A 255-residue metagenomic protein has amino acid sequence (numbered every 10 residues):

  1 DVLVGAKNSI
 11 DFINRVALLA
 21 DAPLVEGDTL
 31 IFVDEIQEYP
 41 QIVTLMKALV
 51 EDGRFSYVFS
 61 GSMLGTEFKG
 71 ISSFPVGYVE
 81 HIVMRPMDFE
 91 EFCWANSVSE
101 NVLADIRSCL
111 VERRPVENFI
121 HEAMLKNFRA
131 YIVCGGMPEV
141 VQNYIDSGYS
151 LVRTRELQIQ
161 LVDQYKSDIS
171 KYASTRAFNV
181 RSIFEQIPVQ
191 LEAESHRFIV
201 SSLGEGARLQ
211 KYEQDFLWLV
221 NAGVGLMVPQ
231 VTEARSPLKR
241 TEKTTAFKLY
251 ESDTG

Functional and structural regions predicted by a protein language model:
D1-G27: Short glycine-rich substrate-engagement loop in P-loop NTPases that contacts/grips substrate
V2-N8, I36-M46, K69: Conserved ATPase-coupling elements of RecA-like P-loop NTPase cores
P23-I42: Conserved P-loop NTPase "ATPase switch" module shared by AAA+ and STAND
F32, S56-S62, V83, F92: Structural recognition of the conserved hydrophobic beta-strand(s) that form the central parallel beta-sheet of P-loop
E51-S72: Sensor-1/coupling segment of RecA-like P-loop NTPase cores
K69-E192: Interdomain motor-coupling "hinge/lid" segment immediately C-terminal to the ATP-binding subdomain of NTP-driven enzymes
Q142-G255: Accessory nucleic acid-recognition modules appended to NTPase machines
